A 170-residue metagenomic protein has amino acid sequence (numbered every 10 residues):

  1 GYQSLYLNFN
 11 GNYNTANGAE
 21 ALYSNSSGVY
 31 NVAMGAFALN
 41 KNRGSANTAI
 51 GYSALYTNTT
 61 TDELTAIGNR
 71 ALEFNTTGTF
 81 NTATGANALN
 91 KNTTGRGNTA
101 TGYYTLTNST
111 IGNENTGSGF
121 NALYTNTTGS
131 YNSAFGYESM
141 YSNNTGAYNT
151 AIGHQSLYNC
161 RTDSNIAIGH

Functional and structural regions predicted by a protein language model:
G1-H170: Glycine- and small/polar-enriched repetitive beta-structure motifs of secreted/surface proteins
